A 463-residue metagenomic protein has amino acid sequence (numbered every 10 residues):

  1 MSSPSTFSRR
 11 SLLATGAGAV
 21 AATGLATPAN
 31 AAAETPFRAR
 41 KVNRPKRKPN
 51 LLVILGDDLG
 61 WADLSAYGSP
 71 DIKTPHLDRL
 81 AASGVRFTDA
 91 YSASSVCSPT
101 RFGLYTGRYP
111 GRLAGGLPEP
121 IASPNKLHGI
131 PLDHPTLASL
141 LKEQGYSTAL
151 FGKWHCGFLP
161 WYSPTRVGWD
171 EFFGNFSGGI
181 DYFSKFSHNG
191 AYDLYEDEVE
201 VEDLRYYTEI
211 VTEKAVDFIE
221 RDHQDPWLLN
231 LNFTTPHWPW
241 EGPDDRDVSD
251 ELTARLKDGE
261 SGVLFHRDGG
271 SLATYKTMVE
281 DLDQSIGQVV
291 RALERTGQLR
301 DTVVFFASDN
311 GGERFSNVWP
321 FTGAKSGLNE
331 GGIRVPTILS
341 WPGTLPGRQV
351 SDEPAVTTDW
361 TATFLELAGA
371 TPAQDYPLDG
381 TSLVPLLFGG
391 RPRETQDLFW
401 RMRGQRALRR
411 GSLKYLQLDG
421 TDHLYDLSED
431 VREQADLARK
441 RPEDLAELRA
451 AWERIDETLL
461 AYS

Functional and structural regions predicted by a protein language model:
M1-V20: N-terminal secretory signal peptides and thylakoid transit peptides that target proteins across membranes
T23-T35: C-terminal region of N-terminal signal peptides and the immediate post-cleavage residues of exported proteins
T35-P49, G56-I72, R79, T88 (+8 more regions): Active-site-proximal cap/lid insertion segments
R86, S147, K414: Residue-level detector of anion-binding/catalytic polar loops
A93, I130, K325-E330, L398-F399 (+1 more regions): Short Gly/Pro-enriched turn/cap motifs at secondary-structure boundaries
R101, T106-G111, F233-H237, N310: Glycine-rich, acidic and aromatic/proline-enriched surface loops and short helix-turn segments that act as binding
G103-E202, Q396, Q405, Q417: Catalytic-site neighborhoods of secreted/periplasmic enzymes that process anionic sulfate/phosphate groups
F218, G404-L416: Short, surface-exposed beta-strand/loop micro-motifs that present aromatic residues
